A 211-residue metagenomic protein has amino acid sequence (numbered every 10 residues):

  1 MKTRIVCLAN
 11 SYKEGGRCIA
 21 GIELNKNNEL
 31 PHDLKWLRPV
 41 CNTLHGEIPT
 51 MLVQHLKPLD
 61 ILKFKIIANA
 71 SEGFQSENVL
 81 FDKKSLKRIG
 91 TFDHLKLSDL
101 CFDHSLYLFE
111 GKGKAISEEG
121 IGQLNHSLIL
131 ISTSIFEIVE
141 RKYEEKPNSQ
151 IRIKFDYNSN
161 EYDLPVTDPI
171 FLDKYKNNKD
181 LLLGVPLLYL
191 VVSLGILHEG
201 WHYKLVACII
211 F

Functional and structural regions predicted by a protein language model:
M1-I61: N-terminal ordered "arm"
K57-D60, K65-I135, P147-K176, L181-F211: OB-fold/S1-family single-stranded nucleic acid-binding modules
R141-K142: Intrinsically disordered, low-complexity regulatory segments in eukaryotic proteins
